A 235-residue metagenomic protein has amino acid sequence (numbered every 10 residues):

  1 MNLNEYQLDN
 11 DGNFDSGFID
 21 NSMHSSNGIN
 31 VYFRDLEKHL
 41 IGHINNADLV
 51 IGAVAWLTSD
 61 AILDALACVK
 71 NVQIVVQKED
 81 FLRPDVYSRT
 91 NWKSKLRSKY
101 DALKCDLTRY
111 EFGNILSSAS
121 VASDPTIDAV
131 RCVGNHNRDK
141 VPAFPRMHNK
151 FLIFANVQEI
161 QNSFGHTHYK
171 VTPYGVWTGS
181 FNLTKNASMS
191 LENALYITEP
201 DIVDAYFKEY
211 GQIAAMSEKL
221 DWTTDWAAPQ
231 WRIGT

Functional and structural regions predicted by a protein language model:
M1-L49, W56-T235: PLD/PLD-like phosphodiesterase catalytic module centered on the HKD motif
